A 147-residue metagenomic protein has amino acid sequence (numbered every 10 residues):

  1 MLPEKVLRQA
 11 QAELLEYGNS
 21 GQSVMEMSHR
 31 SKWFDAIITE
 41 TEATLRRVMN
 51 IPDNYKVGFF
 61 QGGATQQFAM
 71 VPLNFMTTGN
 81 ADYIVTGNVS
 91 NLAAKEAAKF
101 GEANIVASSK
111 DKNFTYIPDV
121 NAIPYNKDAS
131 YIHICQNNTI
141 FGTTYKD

Functional and structural regions predicted by a protein language model:
M1-S28: N-terminal "arm"/small-domain region of PLP-dependent enzymes with the aminotransferase-like
E13-Y17, V48, F100: Change "in soluble alpha/beta enzymes" to "in soluble alpha/beta proteins
N19-Q67, N74, N88, K95-E96: Conserved N-terminal alpha-helix of the aminotransferase class I/II PLP-enzyme fold
P52-Y55, T77-N80, F100-E102, N126-S130: Short coil/turn connectors at secondary-structure junctions
V71-P72, I140: Active-site pocket-lining segments that scaffold enzyme catalytic pockets across diverse folds
M76-N91: Conserved PLP-anchoring active-site segment centered on the Schiff-base-forming lysine
A97, S109-D147: Active-site phosphate-binding strand-loop segment of PLP-dependent enzymes
G101-S109: A glycine-rich helix N-cap at a beta->alpha junction
